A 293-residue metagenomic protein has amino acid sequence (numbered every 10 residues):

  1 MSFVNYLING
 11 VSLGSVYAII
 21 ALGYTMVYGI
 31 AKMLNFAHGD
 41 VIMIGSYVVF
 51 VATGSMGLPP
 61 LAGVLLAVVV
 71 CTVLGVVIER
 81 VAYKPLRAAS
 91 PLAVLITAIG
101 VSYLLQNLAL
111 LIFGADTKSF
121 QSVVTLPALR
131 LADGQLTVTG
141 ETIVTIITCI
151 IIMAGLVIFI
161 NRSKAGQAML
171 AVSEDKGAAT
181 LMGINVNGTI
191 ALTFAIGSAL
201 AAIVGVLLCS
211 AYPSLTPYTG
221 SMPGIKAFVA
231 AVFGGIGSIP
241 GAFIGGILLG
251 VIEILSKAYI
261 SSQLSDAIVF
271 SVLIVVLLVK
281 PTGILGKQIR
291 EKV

Functional and structural regions predicted by a protein language model:
M1-I20, V48, P60-G63, A89-V94 (+4 more regions): Membrane-interfacial amphipathic/re-entrant helices at transmembrane-helix boundaries
F3-S55, V77-R87, A93, G235-I239: Single transmembrane alpha-helix segments in multi-pass membrane proteins
L13, Q135-L215, I239-I244: Helix-loop-helix "hairpin" substructures at the membrane interface of multi-pass membrane proteins
Y17-I19, G57-V69, A191-A201, G205-S271: Transmembrane alpha-helical segments in multi-pass inner-membrane proteins
Y24, G57-V101, L108, I244-G245 (+2 more regions): Alpha-helical transmembrane segments within multi-pass membrane transporters and channels
F36-G39, G63-V64, V94-L95, A168 (+2 more regions): Alpha-helical transmembrane segments and their helix-entry boundary regions
S46-F50, V68-L74, I99-A109, T148-V157 (+3 more regions): Hydrophobic core segments of alpha-helical transmembrane domains in multi-pass membrane transport and ion-translocation
P85-L86, P91-R162, T189, L255 (+4 more regions): Transmembrane helix-bundle core of multi-pass membrane transporters and related energy-transducing complexes
